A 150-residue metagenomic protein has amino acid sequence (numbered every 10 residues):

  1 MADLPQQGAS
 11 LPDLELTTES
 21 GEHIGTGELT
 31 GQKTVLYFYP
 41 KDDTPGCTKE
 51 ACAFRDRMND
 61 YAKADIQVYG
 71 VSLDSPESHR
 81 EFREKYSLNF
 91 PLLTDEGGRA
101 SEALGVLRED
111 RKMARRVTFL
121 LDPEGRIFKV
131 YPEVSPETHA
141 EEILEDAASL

Functional and structural regions predicted by a protein language model:
M1-L150: Chalcogenol-based redox active-site neighborhoods
